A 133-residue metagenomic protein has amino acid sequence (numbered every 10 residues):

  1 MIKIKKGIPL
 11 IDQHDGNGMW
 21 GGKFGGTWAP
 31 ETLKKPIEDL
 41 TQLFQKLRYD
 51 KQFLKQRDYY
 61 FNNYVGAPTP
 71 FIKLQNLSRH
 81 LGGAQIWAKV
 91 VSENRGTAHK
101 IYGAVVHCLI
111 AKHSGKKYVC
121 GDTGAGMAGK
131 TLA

Functional and structural regions predicted by a protein language model:
M1-A133: PLP-dependent amino-acid enzyme catalytic core
